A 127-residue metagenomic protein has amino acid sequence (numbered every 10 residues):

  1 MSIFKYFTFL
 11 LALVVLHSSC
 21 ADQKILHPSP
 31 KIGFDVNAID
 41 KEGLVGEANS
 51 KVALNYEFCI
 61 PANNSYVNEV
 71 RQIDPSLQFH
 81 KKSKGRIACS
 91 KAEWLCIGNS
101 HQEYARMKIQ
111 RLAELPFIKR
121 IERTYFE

Functional and structural regions predicted by a protein language model:
M1-F7: Bacterial N-terminal signal peptides that target proteins for export
H17-S19: C-terminal motif of bacterial Sec signal peptides marking the signal peptidase cleavage site
A21-S76: N-terminal secretory signal peptides
N63, S100-Y104: Helix N-cap motif at beta-to-alpha junctions
K81-K82, R120-E127: Surface-exposed patches in mature extracellular/periplasmic domains of secreted proteins
K84-N99: Surface-exposed aromatic
R111-E122: Short acidic amphipathic segments
